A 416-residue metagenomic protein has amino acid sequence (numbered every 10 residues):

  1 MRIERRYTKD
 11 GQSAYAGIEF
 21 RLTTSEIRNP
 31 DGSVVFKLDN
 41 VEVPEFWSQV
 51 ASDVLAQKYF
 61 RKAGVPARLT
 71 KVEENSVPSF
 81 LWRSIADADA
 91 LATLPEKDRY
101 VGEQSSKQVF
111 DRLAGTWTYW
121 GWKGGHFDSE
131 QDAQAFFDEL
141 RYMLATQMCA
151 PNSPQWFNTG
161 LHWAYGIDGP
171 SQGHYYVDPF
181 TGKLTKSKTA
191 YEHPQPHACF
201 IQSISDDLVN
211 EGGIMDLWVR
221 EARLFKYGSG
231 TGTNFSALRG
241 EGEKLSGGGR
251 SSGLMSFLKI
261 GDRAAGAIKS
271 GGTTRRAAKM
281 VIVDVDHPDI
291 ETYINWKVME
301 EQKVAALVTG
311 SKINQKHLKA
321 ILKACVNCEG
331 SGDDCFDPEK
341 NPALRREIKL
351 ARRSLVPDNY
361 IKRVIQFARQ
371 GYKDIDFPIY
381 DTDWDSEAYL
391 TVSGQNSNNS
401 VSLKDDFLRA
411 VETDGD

Functional and structural regions predicted by a protein language model:
M1-D416: Extended catalytic cores of very large enzyme megasubunits
